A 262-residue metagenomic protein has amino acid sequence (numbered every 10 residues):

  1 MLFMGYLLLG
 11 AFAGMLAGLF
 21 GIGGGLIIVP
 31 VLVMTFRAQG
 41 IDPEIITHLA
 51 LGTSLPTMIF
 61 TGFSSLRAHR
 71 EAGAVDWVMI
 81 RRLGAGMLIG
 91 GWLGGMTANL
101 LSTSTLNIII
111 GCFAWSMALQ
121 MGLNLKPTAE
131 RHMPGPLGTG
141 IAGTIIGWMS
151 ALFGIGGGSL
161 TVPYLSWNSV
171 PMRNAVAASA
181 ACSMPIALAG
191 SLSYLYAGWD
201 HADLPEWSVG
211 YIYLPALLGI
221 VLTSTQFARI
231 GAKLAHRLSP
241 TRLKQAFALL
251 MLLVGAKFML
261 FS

Functional and structural regions predicted by a protein language model:
M1-G23, I27-H48, T53, G62-L152 (+3 more regions): Juxtamembrane transmembrane-helix boundary motif
T57, T61, C182, I186-S191: Hydrophobic alpha-helical transmembrane segments in multi-pass membrane proteins
A178-S179: Start (N-cap) of specific transmembrane helices in multi-pass transporter permeases
